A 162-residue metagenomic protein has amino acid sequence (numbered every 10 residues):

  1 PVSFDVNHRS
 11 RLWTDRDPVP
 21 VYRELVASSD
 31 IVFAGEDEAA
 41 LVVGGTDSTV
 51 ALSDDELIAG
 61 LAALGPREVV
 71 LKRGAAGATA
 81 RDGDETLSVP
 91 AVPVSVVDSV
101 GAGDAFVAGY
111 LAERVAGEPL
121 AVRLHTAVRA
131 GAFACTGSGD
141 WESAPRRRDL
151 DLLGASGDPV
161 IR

Functional and structural regions predicted by a protein language model:
P1-D55, A76-A78: Conserved beta-alpha-beta core of the PfkB/ribokinase-like small-molecule kinase fold
G45-R162: Conserved phosphate-binding/catalytic region of the ribokinase-like
